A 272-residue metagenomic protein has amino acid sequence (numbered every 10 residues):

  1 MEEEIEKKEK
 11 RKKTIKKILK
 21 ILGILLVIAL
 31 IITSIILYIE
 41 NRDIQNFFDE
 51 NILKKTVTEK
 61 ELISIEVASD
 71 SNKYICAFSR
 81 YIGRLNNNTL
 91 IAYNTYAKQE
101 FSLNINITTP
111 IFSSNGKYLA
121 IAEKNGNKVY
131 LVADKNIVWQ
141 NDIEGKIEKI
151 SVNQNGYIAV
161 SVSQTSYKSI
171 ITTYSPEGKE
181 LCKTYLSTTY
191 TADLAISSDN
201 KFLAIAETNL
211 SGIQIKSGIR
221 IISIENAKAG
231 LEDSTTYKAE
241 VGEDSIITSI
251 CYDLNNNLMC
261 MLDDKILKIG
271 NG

Functional and structural regions predicted by a protein language model:
M1-L19: N-terminal Lys/Arg-rich, disordered targeting/topogenic segments
K20-L37: Hydrophobic membrane-insertion alpha-helices, especially the h-region of bacterial N-terminal signal peptides
I52-V67, Y96-N104, K135-D142, K179-Y185 (+1 more regions): A short beta-strand motif characteristic of beta-propeller blades
L62-I75, I105-K117, G145-Q154, T188-S198 (+1 more regions): Repeated scaffold domains used in trafficking and secretory/extracellular systems, primarily beta-propellers
K73-N86, L90-I91, F112-K124, K128-Y130 (+4 more regions): Short beta-strand elements that form the blades of beta-propeller/WD-repeat-like and other beta-sheet-rich scaffold
I91-G145: Structured, soluble extracytoplasmic/luminal domains of envelope-associated proteins
N94-Y96, V132-N136, Y174-K179, I224-A227 (+1 more regions): Short loop/turn segments that connect beta-strands within beta-propeller blades
S211-G272: Extracytoplasmic/luminal low-complexity segments enriched in Pro/Gly and acidic/polar residues that act as flexible
